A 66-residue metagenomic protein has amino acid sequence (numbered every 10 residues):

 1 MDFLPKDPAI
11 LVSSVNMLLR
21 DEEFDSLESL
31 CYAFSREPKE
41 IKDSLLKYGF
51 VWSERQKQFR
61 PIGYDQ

Functional and structural regions predicted by a protein language model:
M1-S26: N-terminal acidic leader/helix
L30-C31: Short alpha-helical "recognition helix" segments of helix-turn-helix
R36-F50: Short acidic, Pro/Gly- and aromatic-enriched capping/linker segments at domain boundaries
G49-W52, I62: Active-site and channel-lining beta-strand-loop segments that bind or position nucleotide-derived/phosphorylated
